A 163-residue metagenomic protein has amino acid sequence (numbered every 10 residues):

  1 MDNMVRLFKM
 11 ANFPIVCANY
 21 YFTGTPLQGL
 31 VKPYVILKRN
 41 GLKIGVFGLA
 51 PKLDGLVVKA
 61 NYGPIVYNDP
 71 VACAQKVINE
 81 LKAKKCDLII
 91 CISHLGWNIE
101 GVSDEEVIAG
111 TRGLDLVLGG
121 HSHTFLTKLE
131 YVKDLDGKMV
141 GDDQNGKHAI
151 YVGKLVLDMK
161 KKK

Functional and structural regions predicted by a protein language model:
M1-K163: Acidic, metal/ion-coordinating pockets
